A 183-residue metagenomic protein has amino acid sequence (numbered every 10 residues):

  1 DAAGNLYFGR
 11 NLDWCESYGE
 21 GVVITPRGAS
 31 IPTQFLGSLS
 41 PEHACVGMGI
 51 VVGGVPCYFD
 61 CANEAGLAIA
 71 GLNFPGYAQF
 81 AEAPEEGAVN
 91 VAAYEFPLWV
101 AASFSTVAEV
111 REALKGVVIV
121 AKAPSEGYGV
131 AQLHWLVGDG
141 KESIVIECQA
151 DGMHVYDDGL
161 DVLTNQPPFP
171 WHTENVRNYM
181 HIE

Functional and structural regions predicted by a protein language model:
D1-A88, A121: A contiguous strand-loop segment
N11-D13, N73-F74, K115, G140 (+1 more regions): An acidic- and aromatic-residue-enriched active-site/binding cleft used to recognize and process polar
T25-S30, A88-N90, H154-D157, T164-Q166: Short, low-complexity, polar/charged sequence segments that are solvent-exposed and flexible
S38-G53, S103-E112, H172-E183: A short, charged
G54, A92-A93, G129: Short, glycine/acidic-rich beta->alpha junctions
E86-V120: Alpha/propeptide regions of enzymes that mature by internal proteolysis
V107-V137, S143: Secretory/export targeting leaders with adjacent low-complexity proregions
G129-E183: Extended amphipathic alpha-helical segments with heptad-repeat/coiled-coil character used for oligomerization, fusion
